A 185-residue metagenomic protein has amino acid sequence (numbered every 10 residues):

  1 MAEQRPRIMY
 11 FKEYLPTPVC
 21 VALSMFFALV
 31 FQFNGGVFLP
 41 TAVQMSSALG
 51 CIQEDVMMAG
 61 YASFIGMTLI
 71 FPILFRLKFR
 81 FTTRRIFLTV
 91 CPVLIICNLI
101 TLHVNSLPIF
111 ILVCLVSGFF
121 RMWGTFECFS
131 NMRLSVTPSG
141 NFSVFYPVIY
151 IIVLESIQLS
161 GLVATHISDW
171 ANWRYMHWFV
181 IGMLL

Functional and structural regions predicted by a protein language model:
L15-F75, G124-F129, G161: Extracytoplasmic
S24-A28, Q32, N98, S106-G118: Helical-face signature of the major facilitator-like transporter fold
F27, F87-C97, V113, F120 (+1 more regions): Residue-level signature of the transmembrane alpha-helical cores of Major Facilitator Superfamily-type secondary
A28-F31, G60-M67, L94, G118 (+1 more regions): Structural signature of transmembrane alpha-helices in multi-pass secondary transporters
M45-S47, L77-F79, F110, L162-N172: Interfacial helix-cap and linker-helix signal at transmembrane-aqueous boundaries of multi-pass secondary transporters
T68-P108: Conserved MFS/SLC helix-loop-helix module at the cytosolic interface between two early adjacent transmembrane helices
V116-I149: Cytoplasmic helix-loop-helix junction between adjacent transmembrane helices in 12-TM secondary transporters
I149, V153-L185: Helix-loop-helix hairpin linking two adjacent transmembrane segments in secondary transporters
